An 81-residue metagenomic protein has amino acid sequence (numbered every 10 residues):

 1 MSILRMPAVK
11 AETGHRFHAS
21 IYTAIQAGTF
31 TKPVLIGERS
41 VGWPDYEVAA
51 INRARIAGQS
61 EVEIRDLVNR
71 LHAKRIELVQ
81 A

Functional and structural regions predicted by a protein language model:
M1, L78-A81: Short intrinsically disordered terminal tails
M1-A27, A50, A54-A57: Polyanion-binding surface elements
A27-V34: Short, solvent-exposed alpha-helical "recognition" segments
V34-V41: Short Lys/Arg-enriched helix C-cap and helix-to-coil transition segments that create basic nucleic-acid-contact patches
A49-V79: A short, Lys/Arg-enriched interface patch at domain edges and termini
